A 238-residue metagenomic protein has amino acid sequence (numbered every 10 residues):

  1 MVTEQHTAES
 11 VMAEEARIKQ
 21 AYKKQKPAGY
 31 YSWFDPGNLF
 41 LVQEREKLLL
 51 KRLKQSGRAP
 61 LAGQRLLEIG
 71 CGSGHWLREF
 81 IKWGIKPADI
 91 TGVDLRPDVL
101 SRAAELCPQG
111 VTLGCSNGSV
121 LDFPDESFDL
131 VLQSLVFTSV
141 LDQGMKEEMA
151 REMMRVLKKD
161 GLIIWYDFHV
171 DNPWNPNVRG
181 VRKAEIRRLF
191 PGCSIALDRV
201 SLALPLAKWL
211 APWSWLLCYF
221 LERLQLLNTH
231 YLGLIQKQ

Functional and structural regions predicted by a protein language model:
M1-S32: N-terminal, positively charged/glycine-rich alpha-helical extensions of SAM-dependent methyltransferases
V42-A62, E79: Conserved alpha-helix/loop element of class I SAM-dependent methyltransferases that forms part of the SAM/SAH-binding
L67, S73-V120: Class I SAM-dependent methyltransferase SAM/SAH-binding core
S119-V131: A short acidic, Gly/Pro-enriched loop at the edge of an enzyme's catalytic core that lines a small-molecule cofactor
L130-G144: A short SAM/SAH-binding and catalytic strip from SAM-dependent methyltransferases
E147-K159: A short glycine-rich, Lys/Arg-flanked "PGG" loop and its adjoining helix->strand segment in the class I
D160-D167: Conserved beta-strand signature within the Rossmann-like core of class I S-adenosyl-L-methionine
A184, R188, L197-Q238: A C-terminal cap/extension of S-adenosyl-L-methionine-dependent methyltransferases that defines the acceptor-substrate
